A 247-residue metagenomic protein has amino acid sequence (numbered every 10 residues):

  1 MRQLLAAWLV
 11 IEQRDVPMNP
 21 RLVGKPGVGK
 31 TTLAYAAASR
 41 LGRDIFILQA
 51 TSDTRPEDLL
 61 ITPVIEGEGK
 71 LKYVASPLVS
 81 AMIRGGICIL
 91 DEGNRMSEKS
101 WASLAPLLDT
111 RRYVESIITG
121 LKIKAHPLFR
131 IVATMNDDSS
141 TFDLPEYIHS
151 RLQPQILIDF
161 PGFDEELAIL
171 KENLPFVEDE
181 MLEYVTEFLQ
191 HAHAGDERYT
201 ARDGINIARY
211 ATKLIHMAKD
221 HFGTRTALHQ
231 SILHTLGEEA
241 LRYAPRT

Functional and structural regions predicted by a protein language model:
M1-E183: AAA+ P-loop NTPase catalytic core and its hallmark functional loops
R2-I11, N206-Y210, Q230-E238: Short, hydrophobic/amphipathic alpha-helical patches that form generic packing surfaces within helical domains
Q3, K30-L33, T200, A227 (+1 more regions): Generic hydrophobic secondary-structure packing signal
L9, I83, K171, P175 (+4 more regions): Generic surface-pattern signal
A38, D220-T247: C-terminal engagement/docking regions of AAA+ P-loop ATPases
L174-A227: Conserved AAA+ ATPase small/helical "lid" subdomain
